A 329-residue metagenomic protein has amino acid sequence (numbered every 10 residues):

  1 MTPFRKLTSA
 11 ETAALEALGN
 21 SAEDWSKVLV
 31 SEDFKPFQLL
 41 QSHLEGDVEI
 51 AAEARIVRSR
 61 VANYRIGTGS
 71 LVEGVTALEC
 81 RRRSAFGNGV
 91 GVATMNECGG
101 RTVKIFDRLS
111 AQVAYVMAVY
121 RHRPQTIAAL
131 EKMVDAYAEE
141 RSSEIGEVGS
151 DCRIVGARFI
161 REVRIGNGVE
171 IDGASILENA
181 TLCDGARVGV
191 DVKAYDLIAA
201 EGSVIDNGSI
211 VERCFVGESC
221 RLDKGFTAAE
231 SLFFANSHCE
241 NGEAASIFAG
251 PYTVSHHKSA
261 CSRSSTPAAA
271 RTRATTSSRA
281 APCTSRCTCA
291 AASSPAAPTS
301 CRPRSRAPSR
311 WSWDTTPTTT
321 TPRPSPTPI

Functional and structural regions predicted by a protein language model:
M1-S246, G250-S264, A268-A269, R273-A274 (+5 more regions): Domain-scale signature associated with acetyltransferase and cell-envelope carbohydrate enzymes
